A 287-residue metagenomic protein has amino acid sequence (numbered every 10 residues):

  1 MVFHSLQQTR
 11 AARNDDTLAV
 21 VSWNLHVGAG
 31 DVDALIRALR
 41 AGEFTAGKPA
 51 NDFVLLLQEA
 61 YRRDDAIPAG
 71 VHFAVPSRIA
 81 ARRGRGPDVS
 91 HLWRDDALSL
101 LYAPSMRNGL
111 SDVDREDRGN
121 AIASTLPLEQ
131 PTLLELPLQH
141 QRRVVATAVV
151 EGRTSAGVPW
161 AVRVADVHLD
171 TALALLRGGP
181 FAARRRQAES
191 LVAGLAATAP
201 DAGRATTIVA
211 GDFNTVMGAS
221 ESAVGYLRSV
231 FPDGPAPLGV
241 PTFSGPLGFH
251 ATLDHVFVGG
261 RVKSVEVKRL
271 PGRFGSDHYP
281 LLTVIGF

Functional and structural regions predicted by a protein language model:
M1-D117, F181, A188-V192: N-terminal, active-site-proximal structural segment of metallo-dependent hydrolase catalytic domains
M1-L6, L195-I208, N214-F287: Metal-dependent phosphoester-hydrolase catalytic domains
L6-V21, E116, N120, S124-Q130 (+2 more regions): Beta-strand-turn-beta hairpins that frame and shape the catalytic cleft of phosphate-ester-processing enzymes
W23-L25, E59-A60, V167-L169, G211-F213 (+1 more regions): Active-site metal-binding loops of divalent metal-dependent hydrolases
V27, T132-P137, L169-R184: Surface-exposed cleft-lining segments at the edges of enzyme active sites
H91-D95, D114-P131, E151, G248-S264 (+1 more regions): Conserved beta strand-loop-helix elements of the APE1-like EEP
L100-M106, P131-P137, P237-L238, V267-P271: Conserved S-adenosyl-L-methionine
T147-A165, P180-A210, A219-A223: His/acidic metal-ligating clusters that form di-metal
